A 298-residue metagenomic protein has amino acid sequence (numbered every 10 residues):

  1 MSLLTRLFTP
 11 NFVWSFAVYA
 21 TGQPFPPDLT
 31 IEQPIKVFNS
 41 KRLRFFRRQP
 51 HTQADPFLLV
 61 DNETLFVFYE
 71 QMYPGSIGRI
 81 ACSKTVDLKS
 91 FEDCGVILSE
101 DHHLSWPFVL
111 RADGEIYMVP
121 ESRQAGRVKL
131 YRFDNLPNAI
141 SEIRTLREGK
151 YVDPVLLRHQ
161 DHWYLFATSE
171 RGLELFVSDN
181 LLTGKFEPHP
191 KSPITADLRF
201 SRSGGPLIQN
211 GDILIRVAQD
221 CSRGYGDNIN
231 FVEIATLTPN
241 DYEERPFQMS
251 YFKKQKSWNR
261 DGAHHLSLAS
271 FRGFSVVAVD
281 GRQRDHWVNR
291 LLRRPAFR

Functional and structural regions predicted by a protein language model:
M1-R298: Carbohydrate-active catalytic/glycan-binding domains of CAZyme proteins, especially the secreted or lumenal ectodomains
